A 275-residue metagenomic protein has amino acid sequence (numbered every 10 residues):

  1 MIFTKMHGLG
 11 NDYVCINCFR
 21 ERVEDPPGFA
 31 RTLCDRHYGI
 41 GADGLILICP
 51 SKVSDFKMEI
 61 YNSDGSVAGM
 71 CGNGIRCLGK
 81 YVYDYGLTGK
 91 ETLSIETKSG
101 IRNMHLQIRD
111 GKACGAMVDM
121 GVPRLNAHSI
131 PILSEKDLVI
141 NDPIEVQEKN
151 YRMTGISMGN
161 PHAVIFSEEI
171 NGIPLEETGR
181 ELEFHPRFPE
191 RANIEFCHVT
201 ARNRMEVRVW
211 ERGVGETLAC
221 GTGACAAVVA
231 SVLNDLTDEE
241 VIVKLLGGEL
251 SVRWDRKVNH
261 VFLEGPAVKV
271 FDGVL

Functional and structural regions predicted by a protein language model:
M1-K112, A163-L275: A glycine-rich beta-to-alpha transition motif near the start of alpha/beta enzyme domains, typified by
M1-R22, V118, E135-I156: N-terminal, positively charged, Ser/Thr/Ala/Gly-biased leader segments that form transit/presequence-like amphipathic
G115-P123: Membrane helix-loop-helix hairpins that form the core translocation module of multi-pass transporters
R124-H128: Short, charged/polar, Gly/Pro-enriched secondary-structure boundary elements
I132-V139, G179, F184-H185: Short, conserved active-site entrance elements at the starts or edges of catalytic domains
M153, P161-V164: Selected transmembrane alpha-helices and immediately adjacent juxtamembrane segments of polytopic inner-membrane
G155-M158, L263: Active-site donor-nucleotide binding/catalytic segment of nucleotide-sugar enzymes
